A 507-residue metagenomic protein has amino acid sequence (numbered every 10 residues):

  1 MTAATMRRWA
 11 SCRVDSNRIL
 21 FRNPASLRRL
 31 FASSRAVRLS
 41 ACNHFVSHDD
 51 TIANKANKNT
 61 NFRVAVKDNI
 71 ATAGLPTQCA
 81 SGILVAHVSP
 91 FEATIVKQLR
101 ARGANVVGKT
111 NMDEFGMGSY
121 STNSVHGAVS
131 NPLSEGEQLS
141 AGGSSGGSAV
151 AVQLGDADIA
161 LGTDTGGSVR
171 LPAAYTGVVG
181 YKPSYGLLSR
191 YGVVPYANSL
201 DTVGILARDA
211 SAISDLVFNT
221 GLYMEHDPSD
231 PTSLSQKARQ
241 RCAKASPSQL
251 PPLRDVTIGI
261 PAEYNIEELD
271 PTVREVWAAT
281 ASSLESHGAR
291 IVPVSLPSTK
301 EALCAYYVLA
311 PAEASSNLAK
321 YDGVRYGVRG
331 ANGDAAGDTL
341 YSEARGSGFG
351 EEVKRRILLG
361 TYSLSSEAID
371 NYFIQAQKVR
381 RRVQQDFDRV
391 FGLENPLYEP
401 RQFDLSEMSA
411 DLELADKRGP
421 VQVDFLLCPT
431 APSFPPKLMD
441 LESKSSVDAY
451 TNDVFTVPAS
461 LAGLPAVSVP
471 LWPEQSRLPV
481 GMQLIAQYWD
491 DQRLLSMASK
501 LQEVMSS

Functional and structural regions predicted by a protein language model:
T2-A93, M112-G118, T232-R239, P251 (+4 more regions): Short, well-ordered alpha-helical
R38, L154, T165-E267, A278-H287 (+5 more regions): Structural helix-boundary/capping segments
N59-L200, P261-E263, A312, P420-V421 (+1 more regions): Short glycine/serine-rich loop/turn segments
N69-I70, Y264, G323-V324, A331 (+2 more regions): Short glycine-rich anion-binding loops that position phosphate/pyrophosphate groups of nucleotides and phosphorylated
V107, R290-S295, V467: General small-molecule cofactor/ligand-binding pocket signal
H126, C304-A312, P479-W489: Short basic, glycine-rich beta-strand/loop surfaces that mediate nucleic-acid
R329, A335-E351: Glycine-rich phosphate/pyrophosphate-binding loop and adjacent beta-alpha nucleotide/cofactor-binding cores
